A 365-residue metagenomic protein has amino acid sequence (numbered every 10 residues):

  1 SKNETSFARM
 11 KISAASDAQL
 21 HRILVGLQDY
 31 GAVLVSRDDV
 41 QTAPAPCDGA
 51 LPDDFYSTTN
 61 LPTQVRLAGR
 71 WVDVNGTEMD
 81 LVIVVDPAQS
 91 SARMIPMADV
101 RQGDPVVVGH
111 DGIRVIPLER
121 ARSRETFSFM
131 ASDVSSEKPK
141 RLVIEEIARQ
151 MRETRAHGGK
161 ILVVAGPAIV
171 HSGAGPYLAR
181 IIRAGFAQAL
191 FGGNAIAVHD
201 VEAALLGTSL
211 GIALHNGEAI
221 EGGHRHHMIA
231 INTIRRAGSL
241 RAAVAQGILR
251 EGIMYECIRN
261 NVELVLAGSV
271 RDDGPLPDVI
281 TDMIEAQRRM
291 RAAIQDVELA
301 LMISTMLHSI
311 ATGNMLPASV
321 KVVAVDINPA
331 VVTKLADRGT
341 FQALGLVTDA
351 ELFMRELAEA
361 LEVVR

Functional and structural regions predicted by a protein language model:
S1, T5-S6, S13-A18, A165-S172 (+3 more regions): Gly/Ser/Thr-rich loops at beta-strand to alpha-helix junctions that form or flank small-molecule/cofactor-binding
S6-F127, A213, E218-H227: Electropositive, gly/pro-rich neighborhoods at or near active sites that engage anionic ligands
T77, P117-R122, G173-Y177, D200-L206 (+3 more regions): Short acidic, glycine/serine/threonine-rich loops at helix termini
A121-S136, I231-A237, R271-D273: Gly-rich Lys/Arg/Thr-decorated short loops/hinges at beta-loop-alpha junctions or inter-strand turns that position
P139-A156, M254, V331-A336, F353-M354: Structured alpha-helical segments in the cores of large, soluble enzyme domains
E146-I161, I181, E256-R259, A293-V297: Glycine-rich phosphate/diphosphate-binding loops that line cofactor/substrate pockets in enzymes
I161, A179-I182, F186-T233, M302: Active-site histidine-anchored catalytic micro-motif
A213-L299, I303-R365: C-terminal functional extensions of proteins
